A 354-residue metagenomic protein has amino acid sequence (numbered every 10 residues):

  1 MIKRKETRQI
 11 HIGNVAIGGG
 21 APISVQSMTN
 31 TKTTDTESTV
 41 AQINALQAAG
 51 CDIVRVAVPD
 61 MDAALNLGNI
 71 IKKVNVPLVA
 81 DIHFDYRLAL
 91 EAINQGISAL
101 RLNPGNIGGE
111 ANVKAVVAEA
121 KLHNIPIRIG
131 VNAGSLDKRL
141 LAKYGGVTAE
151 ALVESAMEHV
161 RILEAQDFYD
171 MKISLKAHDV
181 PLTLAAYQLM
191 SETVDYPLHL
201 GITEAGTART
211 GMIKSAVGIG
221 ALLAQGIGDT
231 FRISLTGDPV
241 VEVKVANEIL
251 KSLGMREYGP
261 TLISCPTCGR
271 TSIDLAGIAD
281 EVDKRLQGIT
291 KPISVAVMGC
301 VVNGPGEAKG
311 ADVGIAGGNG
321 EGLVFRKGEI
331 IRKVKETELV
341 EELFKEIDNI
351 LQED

Functional and structural regions predicted by a protein language model:
M1-S27, K121, K284: N-terminal amphipathic alpha-helix/helix-capping segment at the start of soluble metabolic enzymes
G20-S38, A57, V76-F84, L140-V153 (+1 more regions): Active-site mouth loops of central-metabolism enzymes
V25, D81, I129, I173 (+5 more regions): Conserved, mostly hydrophobic/aromatic
N30, D35-T36, Q47-I71, R101-G109 (+1 more regions): Glycine-rich, proline-tolerant flexible connector loops at the mouths of alpha/beta enzymes
M61-I82, A115-I127, Y187-L198, V282-K284: Alpha-helix-loop-beta-strand connector modules within alpha/beta enzyme cores
K73-V76, N94-L100, K121-N124, S191-P197 (+3 more regions): Glycine-enriched alpha-helix->loop->beta-strand junction motifs that scaffold or abut catalytic
R87-R128: Hydrophobic or amphipathic alpha-helical targeting/insertion segments
V131-N132, L140-Q287: Catalytic alpha/beta core domains of metabolic enzymes, predominantly
